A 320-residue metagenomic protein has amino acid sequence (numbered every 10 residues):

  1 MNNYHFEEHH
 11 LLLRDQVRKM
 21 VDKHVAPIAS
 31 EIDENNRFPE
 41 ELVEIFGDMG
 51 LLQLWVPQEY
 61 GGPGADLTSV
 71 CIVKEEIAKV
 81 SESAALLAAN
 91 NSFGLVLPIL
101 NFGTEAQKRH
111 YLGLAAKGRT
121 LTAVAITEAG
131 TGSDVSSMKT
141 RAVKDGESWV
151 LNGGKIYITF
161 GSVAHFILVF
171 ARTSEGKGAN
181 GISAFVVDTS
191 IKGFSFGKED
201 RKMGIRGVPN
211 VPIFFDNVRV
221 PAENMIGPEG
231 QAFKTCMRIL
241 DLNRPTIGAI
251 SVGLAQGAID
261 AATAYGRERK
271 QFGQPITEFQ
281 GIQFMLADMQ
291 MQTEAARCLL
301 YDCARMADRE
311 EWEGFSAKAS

Functional and structural regions predicted by a protein language model:
M1-V80, A84-N90, F102-Q107, L114-R119 (+5 more regions): Alpha-helical interface subdomain recognition
E82, I156-S162, I205, L242-T246: Glycine-rich phosphate/pyrophosphate-binding beta-alpha loops
F93-N101: Helix-loop "lid/cap" segments that line or gate small-molecule binding pockets
A115, G130-S133, Y157-F160, T173-G176 (+2 more regions): Short Gly/Pro-enriched turn/cap motifs at secondary-structure boundaries
G118-I126: A short, Trp-centered hydrophobic/proline-enriched beta-strand micro-motif
A123, S137-R141, S148, F166-F170 (+2 more regions): Conserved hydrophobic/aromatic beta-strand scaffold that supports enzyme active sites
S137, S190-P221: Flexible, small-/acidic-enriched active-site or ligand-binding loops
S148, N152-G197: A short core secondary-structure module
